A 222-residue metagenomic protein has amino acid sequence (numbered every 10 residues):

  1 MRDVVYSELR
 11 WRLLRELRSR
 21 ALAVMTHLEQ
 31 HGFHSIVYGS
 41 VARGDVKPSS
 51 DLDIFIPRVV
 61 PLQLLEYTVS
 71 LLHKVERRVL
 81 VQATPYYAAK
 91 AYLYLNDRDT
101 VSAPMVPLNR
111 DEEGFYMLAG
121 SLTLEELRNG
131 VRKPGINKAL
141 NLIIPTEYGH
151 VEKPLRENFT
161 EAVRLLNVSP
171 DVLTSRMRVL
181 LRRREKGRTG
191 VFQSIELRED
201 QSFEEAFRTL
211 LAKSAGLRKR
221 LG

Functional and structural regions predicted by a protein language model:
M1-H34, A42-S49, R58-G222: Catalytic core of pol beta-like nucleotidyltransferases
F55: Acidic/His-rich structured neighborhood in mature extracellular/periplasmic domains
